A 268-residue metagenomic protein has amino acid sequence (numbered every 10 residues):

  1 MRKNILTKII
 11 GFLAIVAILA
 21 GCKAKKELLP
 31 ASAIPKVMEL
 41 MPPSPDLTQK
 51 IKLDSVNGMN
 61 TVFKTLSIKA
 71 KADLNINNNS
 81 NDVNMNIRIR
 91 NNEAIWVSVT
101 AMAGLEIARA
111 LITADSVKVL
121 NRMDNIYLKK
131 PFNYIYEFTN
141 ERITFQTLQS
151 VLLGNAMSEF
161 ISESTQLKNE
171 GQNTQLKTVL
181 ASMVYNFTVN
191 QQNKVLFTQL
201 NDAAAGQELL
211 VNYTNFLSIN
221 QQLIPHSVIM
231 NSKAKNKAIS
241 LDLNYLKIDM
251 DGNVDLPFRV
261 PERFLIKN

Functional and structural regions predicted by a protein language model:
R2-I10: Bacterial N-terminal signal peptides that target proteins for export
I18-G21: C-terminal motif of bacterial Sec signal peptides marking the signal peptidase cleavage site
K23-N79, K267-N268: N-terminal leader/targeting segments and the immediate start of mature chains
A24-L28, T165-N268: Gly/Pro-enriched, hydrophobic low-complexity segments that function as extracytoplasmic propeptides/linkers
K69, S80-R88, E93, I107: Beta-strand-dominated lipid-handling architectures at cellular/organellar boundaries
A94-F145: An acidic-aromatic
I126-L128, N133-Q175, V179-S182, N186-N190 (+1 more regions): A sequence/structural signal for flexible, mid-protein segments enriched in small/helix-disrupting residues
